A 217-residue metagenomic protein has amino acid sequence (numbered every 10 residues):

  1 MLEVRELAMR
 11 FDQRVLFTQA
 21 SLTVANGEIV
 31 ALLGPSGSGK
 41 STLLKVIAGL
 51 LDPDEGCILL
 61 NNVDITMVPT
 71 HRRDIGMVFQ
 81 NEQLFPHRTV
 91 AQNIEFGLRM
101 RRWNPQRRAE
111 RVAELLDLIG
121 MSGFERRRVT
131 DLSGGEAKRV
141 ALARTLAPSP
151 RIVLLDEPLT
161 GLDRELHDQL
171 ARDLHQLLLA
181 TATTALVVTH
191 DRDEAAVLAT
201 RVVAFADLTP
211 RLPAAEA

Functional and structural regions predicted by a protein language model:
L33-P35: The feature captures the beta-strand-to-loop junction immediately N-terminal to the Walker
A48: Helix-to-loop junction immediately C-terminal to a conserved catalytic motif
D64, Q106-F124, H175-L179: Conserved ABC ATPase "signature" region
D64-M77, M100, P105-A109: ABC ATPase NBD coupling module
R128-L132, E136: Conserved ABC ATPase signature
L142: Hydrophobic anchor residue at the start of the ABC signature
A147-R151: A short, proline-enriched helix->beta-strand linker immediately N-terminal to the Walker B motif in ABC-type P-loop
